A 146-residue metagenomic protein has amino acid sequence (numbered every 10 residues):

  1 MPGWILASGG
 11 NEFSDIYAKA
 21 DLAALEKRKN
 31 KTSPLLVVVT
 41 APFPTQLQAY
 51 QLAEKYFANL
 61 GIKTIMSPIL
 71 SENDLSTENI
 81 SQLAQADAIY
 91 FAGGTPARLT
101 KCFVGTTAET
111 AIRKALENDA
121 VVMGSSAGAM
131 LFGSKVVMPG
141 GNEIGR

Functional and structural regions predicted by a protein language model:
M1-A88, A92: N-terminal beta1-alpha1 cap of cysteine-dependent amidohydrolase-like domains
N11, G94-A97, G128: Short glycine-rich anion-binding loops that position phosphate/pyrophosphate groups of nucleotides and phosphorylated
S81-G105, R113: Catalytic-core segments of thiol-dependent peptidases
T100-R146: Class I SAM-dependent methyltransferase SAM-binding "motif I" and its flanking Rossmann-like core
